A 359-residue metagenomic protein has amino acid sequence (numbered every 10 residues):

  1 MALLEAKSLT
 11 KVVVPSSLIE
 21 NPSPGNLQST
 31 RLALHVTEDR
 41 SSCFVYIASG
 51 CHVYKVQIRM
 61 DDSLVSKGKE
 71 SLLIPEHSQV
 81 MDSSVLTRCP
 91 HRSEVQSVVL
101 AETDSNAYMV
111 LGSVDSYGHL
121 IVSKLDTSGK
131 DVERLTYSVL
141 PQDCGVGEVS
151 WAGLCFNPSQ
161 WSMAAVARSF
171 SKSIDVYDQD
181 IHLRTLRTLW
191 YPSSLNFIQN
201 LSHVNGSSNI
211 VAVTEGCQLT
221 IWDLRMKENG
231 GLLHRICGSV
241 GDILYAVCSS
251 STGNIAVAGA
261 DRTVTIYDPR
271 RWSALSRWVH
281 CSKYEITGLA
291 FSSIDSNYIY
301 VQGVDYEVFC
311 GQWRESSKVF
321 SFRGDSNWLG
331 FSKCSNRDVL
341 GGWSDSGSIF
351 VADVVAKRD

Functional and structural regions predicted by a protein language model:
M1-V99, K130, D359: Intrinsically disordered, low-complexity acidic/Ser/Thr/Pro-rich linker and tail segments in large eukaryotic scaffolds
G25-T37, R92-E102, D143-F156, W190-V204 (+3 more regions): Canonical WD40 repeat/beta-propeller blade segments in eukaryotic WD-repeat proteins
S41-Y46, S105-G112, Q160-V166, N205-A212 (+6 more regions): Structural hallmark of WD40 beta-propellers
I47-H52, V114-G118, A167-F170, E215-G216 (+2 more regions): Short, flexible beta-strand-to-coil junctions
R59-S66, H119-V139, S169-N196, V204-N209 (+5 more regions): Per-blade loop-tip surfaces of WD-repeat and WD-like beta-propellers in eukaryotic adaptors/scaffolds
V85-T87, H91, Q96-Y191: A generic tandem-repeat structural signature
W313-E315, F320-N336: C-terminal structured domain segments
L329-D359: Blade-level signature of beta-propeller repeat domains, shared across WD40, Kelch, NHL, RCC1 and BNR/Asp-box propellers
